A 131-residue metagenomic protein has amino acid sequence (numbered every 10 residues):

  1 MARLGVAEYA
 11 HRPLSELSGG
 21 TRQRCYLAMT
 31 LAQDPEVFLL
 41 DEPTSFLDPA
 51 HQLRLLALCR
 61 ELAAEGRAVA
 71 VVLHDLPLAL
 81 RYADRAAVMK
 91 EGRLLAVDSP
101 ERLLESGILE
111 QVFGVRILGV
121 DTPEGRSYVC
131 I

Functional and structural regions predicted by a protein language model:
M1-Y9: Conserved ABC ATPase "signature" region
P13-L17: Conserved ABC ATPase signature
D34: Conserved catalytic motifs of ABC-family nucleotide-binding domains
F38-E42: Catalytic Walker B motif of ABC-type/P-loop ATPase nucleotide-binding domains
A79-R81: A short, surface-exposed alpha-helical micro-motif characterized by mixed small hydrophobic and charged/polar residues
E110-I131: ABC ATPase nucleotide-binding domains
